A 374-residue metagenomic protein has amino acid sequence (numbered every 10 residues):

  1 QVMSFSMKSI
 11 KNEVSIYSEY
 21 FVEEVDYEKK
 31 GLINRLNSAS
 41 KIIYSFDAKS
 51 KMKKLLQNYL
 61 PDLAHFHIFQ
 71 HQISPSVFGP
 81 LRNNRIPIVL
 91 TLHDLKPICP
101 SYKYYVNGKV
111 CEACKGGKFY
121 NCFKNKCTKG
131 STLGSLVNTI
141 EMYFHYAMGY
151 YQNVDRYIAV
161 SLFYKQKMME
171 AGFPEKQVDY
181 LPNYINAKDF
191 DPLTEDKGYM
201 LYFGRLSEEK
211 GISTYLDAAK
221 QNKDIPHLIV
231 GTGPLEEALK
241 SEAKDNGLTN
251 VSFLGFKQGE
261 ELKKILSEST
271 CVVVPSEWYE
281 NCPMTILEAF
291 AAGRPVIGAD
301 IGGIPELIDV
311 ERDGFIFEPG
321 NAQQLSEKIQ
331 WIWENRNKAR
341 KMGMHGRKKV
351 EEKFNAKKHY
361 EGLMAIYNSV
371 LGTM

Functional and structural regions predicted by a protein language model:
Q1-F46, S50-Y59, G233-P234: N-terminal strand-loop element at the rim of the active site of nucleotide-sugar-dependent glycosyltransferases
N83, K96, G108-Y157, Q166: Membrane-proximal helix-turn-helix segments that form the acceptor-binding/catalytic region of lipid-linked
F163, Y184: Carbohydrate-associated surface elements
G198, Y202-Q221, P234-A238, Q323: A conserved mid-protein helix/loop that constitutes part of the nucleotide-sugar donor-binding site
K240-E260: Nucleotide-activated donor-binding/catalytic signature segment of Leloir-type glycosyltransferases, i.e., the conserved
F256-K257, K264-S269: Short alpha-helical donor nucleotide-sugar binding micro-motif in glycosyltransferases
S267-N281, R294: Acidic donor-binding loop of glycosyltransferase active sites
V310-E311, F315-A322, W331-R336: Conserved acidic donor-binding segment of nucleotide-sugar-dependent glycosyltransferases
